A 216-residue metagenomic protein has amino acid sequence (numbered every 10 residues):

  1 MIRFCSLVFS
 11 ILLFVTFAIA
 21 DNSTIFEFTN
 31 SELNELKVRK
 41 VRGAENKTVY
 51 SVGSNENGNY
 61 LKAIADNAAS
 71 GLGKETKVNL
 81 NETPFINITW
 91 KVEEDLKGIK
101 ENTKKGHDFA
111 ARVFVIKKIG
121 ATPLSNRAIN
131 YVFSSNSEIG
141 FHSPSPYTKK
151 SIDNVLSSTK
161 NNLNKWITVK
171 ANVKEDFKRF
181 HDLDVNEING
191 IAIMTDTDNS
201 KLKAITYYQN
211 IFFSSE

Functional and structural regions predicted by a protein language model:
V15-F17: N-terminal signal peptide c-region/cleavage motif recognized by signal peptidases
A20-G43: Extracellular carbohydrate-recognition regions
T48-G71: Short carbohydrate-recognition loop motifs
E75-I86, K160-L163, D184: Extracellular/lumenal carbohydrate-interaction signature centered on repeated Trp-anchored short motifs
T89-D95, K118-G120, K174: Solvent-exposed strand-to-loop "edge" motifs in beta-rich extracellular domains
G106-S151: Extracellular/luminal beta-rich ligand-recognition and adhesion surfaces characterized by aromatic-Gly/Pro-enriched
D108-V113, K149-K150, L156-T159, L163-K203: Extracellular beta-strand ligand-recognition surfaces/modules
I191, Q209-F213: Extracellular beta-strand elements of beta-rich domains used for carbohydrate recognition/degradation or cell-matrix
